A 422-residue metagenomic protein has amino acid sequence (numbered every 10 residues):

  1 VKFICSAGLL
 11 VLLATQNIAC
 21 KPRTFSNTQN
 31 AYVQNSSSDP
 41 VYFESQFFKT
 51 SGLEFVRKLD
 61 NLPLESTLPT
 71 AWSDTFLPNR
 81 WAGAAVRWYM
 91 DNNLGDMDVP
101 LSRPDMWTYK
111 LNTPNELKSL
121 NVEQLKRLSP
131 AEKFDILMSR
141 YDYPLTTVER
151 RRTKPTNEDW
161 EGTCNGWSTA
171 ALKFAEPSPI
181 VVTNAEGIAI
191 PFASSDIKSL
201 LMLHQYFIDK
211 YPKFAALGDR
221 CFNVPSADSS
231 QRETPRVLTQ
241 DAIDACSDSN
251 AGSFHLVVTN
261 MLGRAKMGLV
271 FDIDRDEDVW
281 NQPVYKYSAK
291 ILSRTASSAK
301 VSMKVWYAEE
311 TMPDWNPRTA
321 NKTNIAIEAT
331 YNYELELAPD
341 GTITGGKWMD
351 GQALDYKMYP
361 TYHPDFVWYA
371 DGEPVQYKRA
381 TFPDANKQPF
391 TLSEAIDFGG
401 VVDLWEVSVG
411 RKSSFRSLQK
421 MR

Functional and structural regions predicted by a protein language model:
K2-L10: Sec-dependent signal peptide recognition, specifically the positively charged N-region followed immediately by
Q16-A19: C-terminal motif of bacterial Sec signal peptides marking the signal peptidase cleavage site
K21-R23: Bacterial signal peptide processing site
F25-R422: Active-site-adjacent structural elements in enzyme catalytic domains
